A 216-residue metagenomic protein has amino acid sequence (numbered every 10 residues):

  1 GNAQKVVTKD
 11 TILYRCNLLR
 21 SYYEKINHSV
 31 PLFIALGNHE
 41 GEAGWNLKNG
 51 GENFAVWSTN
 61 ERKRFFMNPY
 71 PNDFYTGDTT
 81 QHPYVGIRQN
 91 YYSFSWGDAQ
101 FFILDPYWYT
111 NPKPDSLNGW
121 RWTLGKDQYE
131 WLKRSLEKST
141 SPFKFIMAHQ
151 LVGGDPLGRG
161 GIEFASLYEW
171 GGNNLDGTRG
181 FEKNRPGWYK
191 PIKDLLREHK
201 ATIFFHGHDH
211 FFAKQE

Functional and structural regions predicted by a protein language model:
G1-E216: Metal-dependent phosphoester/phosphodiester hydrolase catalytic core
